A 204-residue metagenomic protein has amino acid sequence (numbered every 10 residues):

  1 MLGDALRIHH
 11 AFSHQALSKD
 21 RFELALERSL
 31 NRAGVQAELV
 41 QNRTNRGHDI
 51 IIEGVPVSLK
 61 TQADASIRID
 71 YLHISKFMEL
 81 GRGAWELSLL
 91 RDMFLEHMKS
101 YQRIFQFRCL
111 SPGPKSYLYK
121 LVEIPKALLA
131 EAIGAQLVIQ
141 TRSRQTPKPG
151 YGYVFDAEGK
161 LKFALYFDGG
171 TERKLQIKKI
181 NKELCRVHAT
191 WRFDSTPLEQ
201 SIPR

Functional and structural regions predicted by a protein language model:
M1-H48, I52-E53, L59-R204: Nucleic-acid endonuclease domains
